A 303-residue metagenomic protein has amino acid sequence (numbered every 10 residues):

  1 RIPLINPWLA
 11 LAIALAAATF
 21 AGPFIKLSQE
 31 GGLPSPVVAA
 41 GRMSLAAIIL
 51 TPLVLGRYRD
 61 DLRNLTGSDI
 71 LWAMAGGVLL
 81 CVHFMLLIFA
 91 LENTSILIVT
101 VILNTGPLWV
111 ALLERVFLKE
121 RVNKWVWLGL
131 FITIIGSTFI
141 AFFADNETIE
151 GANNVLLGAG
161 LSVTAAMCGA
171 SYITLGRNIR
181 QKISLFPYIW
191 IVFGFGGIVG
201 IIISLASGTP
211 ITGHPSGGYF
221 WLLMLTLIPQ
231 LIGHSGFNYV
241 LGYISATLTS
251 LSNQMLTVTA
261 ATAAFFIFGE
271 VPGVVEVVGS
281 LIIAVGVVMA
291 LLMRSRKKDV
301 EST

Functional and structural regions predicted by a protein language model:
R1-G41, V78, L86, E150-N178 (+1 more regions): Glycine-/small-residue-enriched transmembrane alpha-helix faces in small-molecule transporters and effluxers
P3-W8, G32-A40, N64-I70, F142-C168 (+2 more regions): Juxtamembrane helix-entry segments on the extracytoplasmic side of multipass membrane proteins
A17-G22, R57-I98, I102-L103, F139 (+1 more regions): Specific transmembrane alpha-helical segments of multi-pass solute transporters/efflux pumps, especially DMT/EamA
T19, P23, G77, C81 (+9 more regions): Hydrophobic/small/kink-forming positions within alpha-helical transmembrane segments of polytopic membrane proteins
G32-V82, W109, M167-L175, W190-G208 (+3 more regions): Transmembrane alpha-helices of multi-pass small-molecule transport proteins
G41, V99-T105, L175-G197, L227-F266: Helix-helix packing/entry segments at the starts of transmembrane helices
I49, V54, G106-I134, V258-V278: C-terminal transmembrane-helix exit sites in multi-pass transporters
L50, M74, W125-A144, Q254 (+2 more regions): Hydrophobic transmembrane alpha-helices of multi-pass small-molecule transport proteins
